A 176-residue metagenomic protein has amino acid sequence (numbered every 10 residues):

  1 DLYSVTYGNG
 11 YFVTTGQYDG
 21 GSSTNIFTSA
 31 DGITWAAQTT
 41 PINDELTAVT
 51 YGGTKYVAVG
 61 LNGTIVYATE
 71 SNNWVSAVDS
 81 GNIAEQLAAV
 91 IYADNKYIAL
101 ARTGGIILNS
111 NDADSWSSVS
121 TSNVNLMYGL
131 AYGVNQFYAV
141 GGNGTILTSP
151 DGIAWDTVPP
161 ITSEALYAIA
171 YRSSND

Functional and structural regions predicted by a protein language model:
D1-D176: Residue-level hotspots at or immediately adjacent to binding/recognition sites across diverse folds
